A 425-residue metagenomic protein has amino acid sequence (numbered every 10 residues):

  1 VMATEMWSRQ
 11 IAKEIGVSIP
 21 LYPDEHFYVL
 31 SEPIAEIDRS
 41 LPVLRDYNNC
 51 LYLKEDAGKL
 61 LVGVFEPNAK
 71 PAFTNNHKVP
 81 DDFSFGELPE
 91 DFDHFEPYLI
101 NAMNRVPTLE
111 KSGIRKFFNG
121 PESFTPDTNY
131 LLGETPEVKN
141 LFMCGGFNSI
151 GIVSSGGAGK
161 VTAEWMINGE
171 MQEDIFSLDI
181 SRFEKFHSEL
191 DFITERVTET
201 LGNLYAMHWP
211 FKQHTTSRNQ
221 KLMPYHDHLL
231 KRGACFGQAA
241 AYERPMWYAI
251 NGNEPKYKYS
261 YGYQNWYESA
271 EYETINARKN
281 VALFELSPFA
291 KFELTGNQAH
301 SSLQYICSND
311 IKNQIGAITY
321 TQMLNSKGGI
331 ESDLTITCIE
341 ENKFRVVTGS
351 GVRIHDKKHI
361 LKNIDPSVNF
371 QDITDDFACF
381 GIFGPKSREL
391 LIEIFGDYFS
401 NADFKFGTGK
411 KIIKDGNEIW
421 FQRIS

Functional and structural regions predicted by a protein language model:
M2-S40: Central helical "cap/lid" subdomain
S18-L21, K111, Q172-D174, C235-F236: A short alpha-helix-loop-beta-strand transition element characteristic of N-terminal alpha/beta dinucleotide-binding
I34-N68: Conserved FAD-binding catalytic core of PHBH/FMO-like flavoproteins
S40, N48, A57, P71 (+2 more regions): C-terminal catalytic lobe of FAD-dependent flavoproteins
L44, Y52-L53, L132, I336 (+2 more regions): A structural signal for short hydrophobic beta-strand segments in well-ordered beta-sheet cores
L51, L60, L141-F142, F344: Hydrophobic residues embedded in beta-strands of well-ordered beta-sheets
E173-D174, I180-S425: Glycine/proline-enriched, intrinsically flexible loops and inter-domain linkers
